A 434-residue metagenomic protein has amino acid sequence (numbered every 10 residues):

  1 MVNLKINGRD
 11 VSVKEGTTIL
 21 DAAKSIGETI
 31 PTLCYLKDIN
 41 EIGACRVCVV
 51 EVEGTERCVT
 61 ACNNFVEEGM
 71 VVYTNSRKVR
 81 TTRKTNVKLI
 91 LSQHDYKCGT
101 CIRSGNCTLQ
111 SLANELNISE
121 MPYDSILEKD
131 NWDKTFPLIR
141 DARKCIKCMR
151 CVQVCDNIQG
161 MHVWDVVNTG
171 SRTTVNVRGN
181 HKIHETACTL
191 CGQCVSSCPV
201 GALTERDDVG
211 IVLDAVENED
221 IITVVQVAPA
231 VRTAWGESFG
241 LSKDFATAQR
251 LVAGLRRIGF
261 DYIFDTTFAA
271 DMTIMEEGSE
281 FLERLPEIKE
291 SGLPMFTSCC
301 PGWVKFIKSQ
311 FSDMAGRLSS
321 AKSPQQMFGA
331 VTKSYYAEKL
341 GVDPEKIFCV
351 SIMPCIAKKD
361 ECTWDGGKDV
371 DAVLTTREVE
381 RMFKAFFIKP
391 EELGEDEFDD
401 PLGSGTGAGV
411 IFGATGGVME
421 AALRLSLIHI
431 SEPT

Functional and structural regions predicted by a protein language model:
M1, D130-W132, R172-T174, P229-T233 (+1 more regions): A short alpha-helix capping/helix-coil boundary motif
M1, I126-K129, K134, W364-V370: Generic structural signal for short, solvent-exposed loop/turn connectors between secondary structure elements
M1-N7: Eukaryote-biased recognition of intrinsically disordered, low-complexity regulatory segments
N7-R9, R178-N180, A230: Short strand-loop junctions, especially beta-strand C-caps/beta-turns that link beta-sheets to coils or alpha-helices
D10, E15-G69, N75, V79 (+1 more regions): Iron-sulfur-associated redox domains of electron-transfer enzymes in respiratory and anaerobic energy metabolism
R46-L190, S196, L203-I222: Fe-S ferredoxin-like electron-transfer domains and their immediately adjacent linker/connector regions across
